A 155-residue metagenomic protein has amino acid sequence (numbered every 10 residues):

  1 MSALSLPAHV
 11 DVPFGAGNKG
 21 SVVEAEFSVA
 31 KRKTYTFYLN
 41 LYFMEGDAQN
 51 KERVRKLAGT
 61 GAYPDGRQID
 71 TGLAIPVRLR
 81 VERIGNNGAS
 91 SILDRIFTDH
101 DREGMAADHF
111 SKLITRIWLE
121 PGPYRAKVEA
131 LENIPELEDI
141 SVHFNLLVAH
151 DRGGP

Functional and structural regions predicted by a protein language model:
M1-P155: Acidic, Ser/Thr/Pro
